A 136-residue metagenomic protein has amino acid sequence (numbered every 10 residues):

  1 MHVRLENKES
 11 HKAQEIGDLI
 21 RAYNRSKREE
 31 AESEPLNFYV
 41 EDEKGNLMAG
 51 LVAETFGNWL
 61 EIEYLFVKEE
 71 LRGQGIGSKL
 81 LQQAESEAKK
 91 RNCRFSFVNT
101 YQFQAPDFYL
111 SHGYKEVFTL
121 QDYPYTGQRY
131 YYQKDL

Functional and structural regions predicted by a protein language model:
V3-E63, K68, F103, D122 (+1 more regions): Acetyl-CoA-dependent GNAT
I16, Y109, Y114: Conserved active-site tyrosine of GNAT-family acetyltransferases
E63, L71-R72, F108: Acidic/histidine-enriched, beta-strand-rich ligand/metal-binding domains
G73-S86, S111: Conserved acetyl-CoA-binding loop-helix of GNAT-fold acetyltransferases
L80, Q104-A105: Conserved short alpha-helix immediately C-terminal to the canonical SAM/SAH-binding motif I of Rossmann-like
A88-Q102: Conserved GNAT acetyl-CoA-binding A-motif
F97-N99, K115-Y131: Conserved catalytic-core motifs of GNAT/GCN5-like acyltransferases
